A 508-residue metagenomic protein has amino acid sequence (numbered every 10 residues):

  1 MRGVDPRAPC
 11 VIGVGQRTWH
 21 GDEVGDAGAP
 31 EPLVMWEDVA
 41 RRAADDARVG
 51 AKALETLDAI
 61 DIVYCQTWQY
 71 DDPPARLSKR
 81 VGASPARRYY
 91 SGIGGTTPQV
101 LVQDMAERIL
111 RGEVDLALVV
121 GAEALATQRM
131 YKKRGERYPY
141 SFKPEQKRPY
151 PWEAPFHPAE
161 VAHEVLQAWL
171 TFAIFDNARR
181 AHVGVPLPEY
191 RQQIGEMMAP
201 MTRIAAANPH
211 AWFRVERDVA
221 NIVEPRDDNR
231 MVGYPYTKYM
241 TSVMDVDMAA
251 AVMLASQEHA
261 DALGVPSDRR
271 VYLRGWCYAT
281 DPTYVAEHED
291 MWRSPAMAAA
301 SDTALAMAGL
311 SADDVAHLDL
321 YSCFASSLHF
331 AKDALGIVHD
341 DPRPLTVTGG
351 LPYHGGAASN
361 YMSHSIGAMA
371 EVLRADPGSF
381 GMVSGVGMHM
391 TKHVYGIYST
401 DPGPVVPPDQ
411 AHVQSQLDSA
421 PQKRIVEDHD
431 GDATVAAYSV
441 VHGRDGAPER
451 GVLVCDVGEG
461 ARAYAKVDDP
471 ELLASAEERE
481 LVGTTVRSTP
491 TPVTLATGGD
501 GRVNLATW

Functional and structural regions predicted by a protein language model:
M1-Y90, E107-V114, G121-V246, A250-V252 (+4 more regions): Conserved "HGTGT" condensation-loop signature of ketosynthase/thiolase-family condensing enzymes that catalyze
G94: A basic- and aromatic-enriched beta-loop-alpha substructure that forms the phosphate/nucleotide- and DNA/RNA-contacting
P98-E107: Conserved phosphate-binding catalytic cores of ATP/NTP-utilizing and phosphoryl-transfer enzymes
A117-G121, M382-V383: A structural signal for short, well-ordered beta-strand segments and their strand-loop junctions that often border
H354-M362, L373, G378, M382: A conserved active-site cap/scaffold subdomain adjacent to cofactor or substrate pockets
I366-M369: Active-site-proximal alpha-helical segments within enzyme catalytic domains
V386: Conserved anion/nucleotide-ligand pocket segment
H389-T391: Gly/Pro-rich active-site capping loops and adjacent beta-alpha segments that organize cofactor/substrate pockets
